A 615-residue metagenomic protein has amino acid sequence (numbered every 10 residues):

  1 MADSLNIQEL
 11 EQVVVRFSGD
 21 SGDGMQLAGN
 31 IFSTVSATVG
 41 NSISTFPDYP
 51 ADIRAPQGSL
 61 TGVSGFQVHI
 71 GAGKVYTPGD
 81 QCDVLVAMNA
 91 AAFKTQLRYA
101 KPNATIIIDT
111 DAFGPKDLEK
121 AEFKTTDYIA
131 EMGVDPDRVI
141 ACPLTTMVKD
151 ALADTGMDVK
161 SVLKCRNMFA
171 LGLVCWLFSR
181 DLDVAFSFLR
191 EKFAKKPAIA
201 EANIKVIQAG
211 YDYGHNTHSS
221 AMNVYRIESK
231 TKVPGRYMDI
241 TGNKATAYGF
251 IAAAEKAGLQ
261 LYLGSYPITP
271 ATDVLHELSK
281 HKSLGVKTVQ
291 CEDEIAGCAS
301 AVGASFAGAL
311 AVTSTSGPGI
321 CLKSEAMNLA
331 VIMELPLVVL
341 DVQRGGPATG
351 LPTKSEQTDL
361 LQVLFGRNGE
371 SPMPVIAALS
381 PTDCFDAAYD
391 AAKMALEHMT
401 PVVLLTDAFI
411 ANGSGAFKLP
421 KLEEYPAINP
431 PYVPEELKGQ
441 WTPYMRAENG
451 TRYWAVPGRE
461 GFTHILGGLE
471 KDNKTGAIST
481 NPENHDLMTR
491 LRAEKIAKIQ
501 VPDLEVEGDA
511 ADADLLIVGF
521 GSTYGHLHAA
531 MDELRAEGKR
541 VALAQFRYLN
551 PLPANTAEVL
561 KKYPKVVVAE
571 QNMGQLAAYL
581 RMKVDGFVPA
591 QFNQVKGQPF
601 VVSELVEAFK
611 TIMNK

Functional and structural regions predicted by a protein language model:
M1-A257: Active-site cofactor/cluster-binding pocket
E11-A100, Y248, A253, L261-Y262 (+3 more regions): Thiamine diphosphate
Q12, D52, D150-A153, S220-G235 (+6 more regions): Gly-rich Lys/Arg/Thr-decorated short loops/hinges at beta-loop-alpha junctions or inter-strand turns that position
V13-D20, A170-G172, R236, L261-G264 (+5 more regions): Short glycine-rich or small-residue beta-strand-to-loop segments that form or flank ligand, phosphate, metal/Fe-S
Y49-P50, V206, I227-T231, Y266-P270 (+5 more regions): A glycine-rich phosphate-binding loop feature that marks nucleotide/adenosyl-phosphate handling sites
P50-R54, F113-D117, M147, I295-G297 (+6 more regions): Short gly/pro/ser/thr-enriched loop/turn and capping motifs at secondary-structure boundaries
G79, V134-D137, A141-M147, K354-V403 (+4 more regions): Conserved thiamine diphosphate
I240-G249, A257, A387, A392-K615: Flexible, low-complexity linker and terminal segments
